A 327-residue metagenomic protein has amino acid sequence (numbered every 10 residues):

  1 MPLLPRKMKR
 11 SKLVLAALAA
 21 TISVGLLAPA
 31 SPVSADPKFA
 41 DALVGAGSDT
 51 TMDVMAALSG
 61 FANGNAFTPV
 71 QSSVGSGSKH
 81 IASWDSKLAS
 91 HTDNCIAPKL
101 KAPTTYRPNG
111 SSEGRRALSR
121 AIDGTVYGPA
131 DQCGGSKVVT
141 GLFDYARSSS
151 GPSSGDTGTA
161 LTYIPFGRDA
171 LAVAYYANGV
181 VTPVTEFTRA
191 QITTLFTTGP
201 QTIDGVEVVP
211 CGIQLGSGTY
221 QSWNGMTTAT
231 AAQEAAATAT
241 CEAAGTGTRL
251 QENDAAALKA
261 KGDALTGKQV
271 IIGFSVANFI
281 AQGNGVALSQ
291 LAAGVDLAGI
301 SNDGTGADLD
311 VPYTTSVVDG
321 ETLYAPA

Functional and structural regions predicted by a protein language model:
M1-A35: Secretory targeting and sorting signals
P29-A327: Exported/periplasmic ABC-transporter solute-binding proteins
